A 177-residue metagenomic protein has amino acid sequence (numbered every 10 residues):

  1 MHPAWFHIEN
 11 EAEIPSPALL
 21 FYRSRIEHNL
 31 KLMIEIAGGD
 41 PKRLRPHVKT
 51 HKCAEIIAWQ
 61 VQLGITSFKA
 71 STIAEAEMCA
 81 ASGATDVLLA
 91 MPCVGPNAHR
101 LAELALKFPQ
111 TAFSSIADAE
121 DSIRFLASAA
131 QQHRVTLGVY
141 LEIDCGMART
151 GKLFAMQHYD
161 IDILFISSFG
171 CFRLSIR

Functional and structural regions predicted by a protein language model:
M1-P3, E27, N97, S122-I123: Short amphipathic alpha-helical surface micro-motifs
H2-F21: Generic N-terminal amphipathic, Lys/Arg-enriched alpha-helix
H2-F6, R25-I56: N-terminal glycine-rich anion-binding loops that anchor highly charged ligand groups
S16, F21-Y22, T50, R149: Generic structural "secondary-structure junction" signal
F21-S24, S114: Short, surface-exposed alpha-helical recognition segments that flank or form part of ligand/macromolecule-binding
H47-R177: Active-site-proximal beta-alpha core segment in soluble small-molecule metabolic enzymes
